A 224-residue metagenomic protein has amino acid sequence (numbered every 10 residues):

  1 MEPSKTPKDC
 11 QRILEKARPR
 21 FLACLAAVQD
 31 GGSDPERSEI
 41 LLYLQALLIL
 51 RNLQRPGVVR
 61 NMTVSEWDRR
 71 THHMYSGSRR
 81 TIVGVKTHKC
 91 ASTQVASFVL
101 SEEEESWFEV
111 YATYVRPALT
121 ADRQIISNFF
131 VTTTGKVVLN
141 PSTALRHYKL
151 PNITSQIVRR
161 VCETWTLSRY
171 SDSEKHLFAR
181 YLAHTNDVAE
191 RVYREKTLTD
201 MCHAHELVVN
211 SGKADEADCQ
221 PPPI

Functional and structural regions predicted by a protein language model:
P3, P7, G77-T133: Basic, alpha-helical nucleic-acid-contacting "clamp/cap" segments
K16-P56: Basic, Lys/Arg- and aromatic-enriched nucleic-acid-binding interface segment
A23-C24, G57-M62, D68-H72, Q94-F98 (+7 more regions): Intrinsically disordered, low-complexity regions enriched in proline, serine, glycine and charged residues
D30-P35, T120, L139-R180, H184 (+1 more regions): Short, basic (Lys/Arg/His-rich) helix/loop patches that form interaction surfaces in the mid-to-C-terminal regions
L42-S78: Short, charged phosphate-coordinating catalytic segments
T63-D68, T87-K89, E102-E104, A112 (+6 more regions): Residues that form ligand- and interface-recognition hot spots within folded domains
S168-R169, R180-K213: Catalytic-site neighborhood detector that most strongly recognizes the C-terminal catalytic loop/helix of tyrosine
E216-I224: Polybasic, low-complexity terminal segments and linkers that are predominantly intrinsically disordered and enriched
